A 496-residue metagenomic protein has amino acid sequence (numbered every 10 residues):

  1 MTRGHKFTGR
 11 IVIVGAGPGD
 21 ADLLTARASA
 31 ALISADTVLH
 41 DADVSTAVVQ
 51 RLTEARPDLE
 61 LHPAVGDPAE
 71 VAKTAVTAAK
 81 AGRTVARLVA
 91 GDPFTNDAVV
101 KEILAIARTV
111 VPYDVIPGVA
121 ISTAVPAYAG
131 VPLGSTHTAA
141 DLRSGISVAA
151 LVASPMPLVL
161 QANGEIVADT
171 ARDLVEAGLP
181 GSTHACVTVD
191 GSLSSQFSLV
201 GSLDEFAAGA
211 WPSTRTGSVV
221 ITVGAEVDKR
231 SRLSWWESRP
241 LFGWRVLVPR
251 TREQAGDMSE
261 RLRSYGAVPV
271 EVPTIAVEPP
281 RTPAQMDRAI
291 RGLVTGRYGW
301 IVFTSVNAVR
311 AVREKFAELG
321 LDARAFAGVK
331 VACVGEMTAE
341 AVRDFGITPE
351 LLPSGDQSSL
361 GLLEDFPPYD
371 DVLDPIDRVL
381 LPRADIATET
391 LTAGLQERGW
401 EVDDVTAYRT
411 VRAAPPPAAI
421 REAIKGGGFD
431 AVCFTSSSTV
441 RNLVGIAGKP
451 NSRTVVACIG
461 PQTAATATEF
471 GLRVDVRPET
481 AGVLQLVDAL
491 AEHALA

Functional and structural regions predicted by a protein language model:
M1-I116, P212, V219, G296-A308 (+1 more regions): Class I S-adenosyl-L-methionine
R10-V12, D36-T37, L59-H62, R83-R87 (+12 more regions): Structural motif
A21-L24, F94-V100, V119-V125, I166-T170 (+1 more regions): Short glycine/serine/threonine-rich phosphate/pyrophosphate-binding segments that cradle anionic phosphate groups
R27-A28, R51, T74, E102 (+4 more regions): A short acidic, amphipathic alpha-helical/loop segment
S45-T46, P68, V115-P126, A139-A153 (+3 more regions): Conserved beta-alpha
P93-T109, V148-S154, V167-T170, A418-G426: Active-site/ligand-binding-proximal alpha/beta "capping" segment
F94-Y113, A127-G130, R313-A317, V444-A447: Short Gly/Thr/Asp-enriched flexible loops that form oxyanion-binding sites at enzyme active sites
V159-L160, G164-V175, G181-T183: Charge-patterned, long linear interaction tracts outside catalytic cores
